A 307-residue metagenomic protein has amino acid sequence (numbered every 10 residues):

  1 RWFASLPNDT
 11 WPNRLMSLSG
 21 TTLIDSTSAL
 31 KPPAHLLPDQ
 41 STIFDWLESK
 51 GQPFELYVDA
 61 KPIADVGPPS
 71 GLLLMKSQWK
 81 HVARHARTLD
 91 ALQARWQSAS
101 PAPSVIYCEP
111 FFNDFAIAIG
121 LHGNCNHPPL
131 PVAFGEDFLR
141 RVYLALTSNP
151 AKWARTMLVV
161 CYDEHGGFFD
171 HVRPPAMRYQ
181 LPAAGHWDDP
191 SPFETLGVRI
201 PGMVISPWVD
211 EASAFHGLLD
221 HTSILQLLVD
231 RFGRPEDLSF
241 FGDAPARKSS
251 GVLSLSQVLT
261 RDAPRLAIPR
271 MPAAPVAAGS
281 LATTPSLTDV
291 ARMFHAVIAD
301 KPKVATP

Functional and structural regions predicted by a protein language model:
R1-P307: N-terminal pro-sequences and low-complexity stem/linker regions of secreted or lumenal proteins
